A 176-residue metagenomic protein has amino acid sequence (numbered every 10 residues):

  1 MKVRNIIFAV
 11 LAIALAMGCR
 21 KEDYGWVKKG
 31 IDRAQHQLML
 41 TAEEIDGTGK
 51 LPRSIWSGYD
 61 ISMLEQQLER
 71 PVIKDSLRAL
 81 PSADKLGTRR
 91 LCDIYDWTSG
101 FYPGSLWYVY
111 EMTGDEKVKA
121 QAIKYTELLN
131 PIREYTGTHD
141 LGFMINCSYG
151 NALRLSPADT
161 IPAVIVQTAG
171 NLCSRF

Functional and structural regions predicted by a protein language model:
M1-G25: Bacterial Sec-dependent N-terminal signal peptides
K21-F176: Glycan-recognition and catalytic cores of secretory/periplasmic carbohydrate-active enzymes
